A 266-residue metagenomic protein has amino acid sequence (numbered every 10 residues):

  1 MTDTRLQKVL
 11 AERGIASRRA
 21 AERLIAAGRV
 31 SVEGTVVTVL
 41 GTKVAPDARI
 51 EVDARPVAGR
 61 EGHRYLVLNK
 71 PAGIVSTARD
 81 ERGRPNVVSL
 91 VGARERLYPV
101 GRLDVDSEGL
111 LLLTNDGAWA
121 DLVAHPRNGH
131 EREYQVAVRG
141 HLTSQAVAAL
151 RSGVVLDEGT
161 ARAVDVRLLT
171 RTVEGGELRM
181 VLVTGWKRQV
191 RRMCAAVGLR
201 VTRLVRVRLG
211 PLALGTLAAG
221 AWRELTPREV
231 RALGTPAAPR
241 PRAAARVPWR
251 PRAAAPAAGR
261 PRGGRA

Functional and structural regions predicted by a protein language model:
M1-A266: Basic, flexible Lys/Arg- and Gly-enriched helix-loop patches that mediate nucleic-acid binding at interfaces with rRNA
